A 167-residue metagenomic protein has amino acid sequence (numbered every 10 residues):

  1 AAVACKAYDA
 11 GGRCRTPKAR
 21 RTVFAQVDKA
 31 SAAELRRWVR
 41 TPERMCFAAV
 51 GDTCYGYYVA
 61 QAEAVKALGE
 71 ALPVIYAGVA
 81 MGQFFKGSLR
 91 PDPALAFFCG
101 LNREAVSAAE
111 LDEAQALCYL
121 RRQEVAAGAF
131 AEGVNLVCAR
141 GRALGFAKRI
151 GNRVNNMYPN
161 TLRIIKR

Functional and structural regions predicted by a protein language model:
A2-R167: Polybasic, low-complexity RNA-engagement segments
